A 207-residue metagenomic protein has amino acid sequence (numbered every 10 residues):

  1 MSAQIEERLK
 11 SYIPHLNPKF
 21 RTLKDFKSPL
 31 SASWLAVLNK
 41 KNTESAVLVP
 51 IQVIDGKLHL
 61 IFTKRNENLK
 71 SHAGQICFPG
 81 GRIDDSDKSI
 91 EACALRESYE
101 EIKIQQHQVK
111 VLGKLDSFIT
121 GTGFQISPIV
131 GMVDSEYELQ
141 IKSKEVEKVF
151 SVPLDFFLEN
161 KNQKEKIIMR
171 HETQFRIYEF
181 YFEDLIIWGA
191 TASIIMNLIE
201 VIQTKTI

Functional and structural regions predicted by a protein language model:
M1-Q75, R82-E100, I104-K114, T120-S127 (+2 more regions): N-terminal leader/linker segments that precede catalytic domains of diphosphate-processing enzymes
I119-T120, E159: Conserved protein kinase catalytic core
I141-I177, Y181: NUDIX/MutT-family hydrolases
